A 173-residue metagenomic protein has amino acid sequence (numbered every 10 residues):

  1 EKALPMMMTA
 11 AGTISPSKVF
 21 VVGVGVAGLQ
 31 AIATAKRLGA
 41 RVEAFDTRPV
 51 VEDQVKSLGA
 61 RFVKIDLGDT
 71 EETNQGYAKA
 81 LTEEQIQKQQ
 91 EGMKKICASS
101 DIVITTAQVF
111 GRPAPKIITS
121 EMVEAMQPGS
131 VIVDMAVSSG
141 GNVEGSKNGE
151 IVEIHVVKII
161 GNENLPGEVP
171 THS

Functional and structural regions predicted by a protein language model:
E1-A3, M7, P16, V137 (+1 more regions): Adenosine-phosphate binding glycine-rich loop
A3-I96: Glycine-rich phosphate/diphosphate-binding loop of Rossmann-like nucleotide-binding domains
G12-T13, V19, T82, I86 (+4 more regions): Short capping/connector residues at structural and topological boundaries
L38, S57, C97-S99, M126-P128 (+1 more regions): Short gly/pro-enriched beta-turn/loop segments at secondary-structure junctions
T47-P49, L67-G68, Q108-V109, A136-G140 (+1 more regions): Short, ordered loop/turn segments at secondary-structure junctions
Q54-V55, N74, K116, E144 (+1 more regions): Short Asp/Glu-rich motifs
T73-V103, A107-E121, N162: A structured beta-alpha segment of the ubiquitous adenosine-cofactor-binding alpha/beta core
I102-V152, V156-I160: ADP-ribose/adenylate-binding Rossmann-like module
